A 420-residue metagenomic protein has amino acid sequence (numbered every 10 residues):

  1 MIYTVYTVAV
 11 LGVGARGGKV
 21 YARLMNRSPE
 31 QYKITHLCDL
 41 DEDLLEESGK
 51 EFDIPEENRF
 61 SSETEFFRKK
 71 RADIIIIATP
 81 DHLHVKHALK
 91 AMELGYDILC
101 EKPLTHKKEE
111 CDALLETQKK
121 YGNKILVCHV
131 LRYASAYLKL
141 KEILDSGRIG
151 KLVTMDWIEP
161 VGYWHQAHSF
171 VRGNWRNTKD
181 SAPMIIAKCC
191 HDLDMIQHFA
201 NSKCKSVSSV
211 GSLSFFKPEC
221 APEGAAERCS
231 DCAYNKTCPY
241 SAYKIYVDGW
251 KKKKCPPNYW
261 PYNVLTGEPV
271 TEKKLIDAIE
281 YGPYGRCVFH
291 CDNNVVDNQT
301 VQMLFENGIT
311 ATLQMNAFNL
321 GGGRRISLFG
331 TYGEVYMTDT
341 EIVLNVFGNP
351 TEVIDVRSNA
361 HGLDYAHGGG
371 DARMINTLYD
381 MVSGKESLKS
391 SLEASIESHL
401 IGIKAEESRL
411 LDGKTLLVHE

Functional and structural regions predicted by a protein language model:
M1-D53: N-terminal Rossmann-like dinucleotide-binding module
I2, F67-K69, D73-I74, P80-D81 (+2 more regions): Beta-strand-loop-alpha-helix segment that lines the small-molecule cofactor/substrate pocket of alpha/beta enzymes
G17, L131-A278, Y284-R286, D412: Predominantly a Rossmann-like dinucleotide-binding segment in NAD(P)-dependent oxidoreductases
H36, I74, T154: Short, Asp-centered acidic motifs that coordinate Mg2+ and/or phosphate in catalytic or ligand-binding sites
E56-E63: Conserved SAM-binding strand-loop segment of SAM-dependent methyltransferases
A78-T79, G330: Short, well-ordered coil/turn residues at beta-beta hairpins and beta-strand->alpha-helix junctions within
V295-E420: C-terminal helical cap and adjacent loop that interface with cofactors, partners, or active-site loops
